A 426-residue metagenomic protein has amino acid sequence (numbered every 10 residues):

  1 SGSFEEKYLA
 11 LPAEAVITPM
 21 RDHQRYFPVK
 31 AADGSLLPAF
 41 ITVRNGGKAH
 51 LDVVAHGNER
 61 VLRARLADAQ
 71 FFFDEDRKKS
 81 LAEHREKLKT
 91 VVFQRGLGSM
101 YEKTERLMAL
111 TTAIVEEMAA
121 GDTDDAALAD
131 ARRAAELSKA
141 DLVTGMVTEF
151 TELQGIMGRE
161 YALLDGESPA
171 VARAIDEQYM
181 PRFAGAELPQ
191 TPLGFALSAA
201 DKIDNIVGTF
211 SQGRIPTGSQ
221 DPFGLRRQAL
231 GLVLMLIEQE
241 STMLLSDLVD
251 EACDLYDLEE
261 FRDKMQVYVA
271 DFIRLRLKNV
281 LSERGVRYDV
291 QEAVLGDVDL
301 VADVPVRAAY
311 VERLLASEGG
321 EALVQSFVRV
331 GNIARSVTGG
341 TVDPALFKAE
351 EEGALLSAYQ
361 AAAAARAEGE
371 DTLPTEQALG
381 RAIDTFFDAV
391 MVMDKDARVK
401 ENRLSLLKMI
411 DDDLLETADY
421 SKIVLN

Functional and structural regions predicted by a protein language model:
S1-N426: Amphipathic alpha-helical "coupling" segments that flank catalytic cores
